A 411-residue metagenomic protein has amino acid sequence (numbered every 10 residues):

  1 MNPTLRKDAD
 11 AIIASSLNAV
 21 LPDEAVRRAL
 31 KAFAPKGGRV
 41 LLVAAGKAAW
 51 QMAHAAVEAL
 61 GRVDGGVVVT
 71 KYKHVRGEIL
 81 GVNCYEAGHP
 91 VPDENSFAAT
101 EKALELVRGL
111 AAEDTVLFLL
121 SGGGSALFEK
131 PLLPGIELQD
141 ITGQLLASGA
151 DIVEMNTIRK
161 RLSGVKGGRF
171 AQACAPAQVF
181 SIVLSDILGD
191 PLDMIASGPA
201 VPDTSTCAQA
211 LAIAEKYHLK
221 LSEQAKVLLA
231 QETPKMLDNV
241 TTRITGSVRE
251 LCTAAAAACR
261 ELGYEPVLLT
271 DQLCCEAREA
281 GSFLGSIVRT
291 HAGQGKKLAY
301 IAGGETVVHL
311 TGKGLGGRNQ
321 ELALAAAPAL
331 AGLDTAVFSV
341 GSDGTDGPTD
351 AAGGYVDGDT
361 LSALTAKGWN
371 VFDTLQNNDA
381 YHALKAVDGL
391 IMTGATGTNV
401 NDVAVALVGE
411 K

Functional and structural regions predicted by a protein language model:
M1-V43, Q51-M52: An N-terminal, well-structured beta->alpha segment
V43-A44, V67-T70, L117-G122, S181-I187 (+3 more regions): Short beta-strand segments
A55-G65, I79-C84, L104, R108 (+5 more regions): A glycine- and small-aliphatic-rich helix-loop capping segment at beta-alpha/alpha-beta transitions that lines
K71-A112, E154, I158-R159: Glycine-rich oxoanion-binding loops at beta->alpha junctions
P134-K220: Internal gly/pro-rich beta-alpha loop/helix module that stabilizes soluble enzyme cofactors or their anionic handles
R159, A177-F180, P202-F283, I287: Accessory alpha-helical/coil subdomains and C-terminal extensions that flank or cap enzyme catalytic cores
G263-S339, G347-P348: Active-site segments that bind and position negatively charged phosphate/pyrophosphate groups
L324-K411: Internal helix-turn-beta structural module
